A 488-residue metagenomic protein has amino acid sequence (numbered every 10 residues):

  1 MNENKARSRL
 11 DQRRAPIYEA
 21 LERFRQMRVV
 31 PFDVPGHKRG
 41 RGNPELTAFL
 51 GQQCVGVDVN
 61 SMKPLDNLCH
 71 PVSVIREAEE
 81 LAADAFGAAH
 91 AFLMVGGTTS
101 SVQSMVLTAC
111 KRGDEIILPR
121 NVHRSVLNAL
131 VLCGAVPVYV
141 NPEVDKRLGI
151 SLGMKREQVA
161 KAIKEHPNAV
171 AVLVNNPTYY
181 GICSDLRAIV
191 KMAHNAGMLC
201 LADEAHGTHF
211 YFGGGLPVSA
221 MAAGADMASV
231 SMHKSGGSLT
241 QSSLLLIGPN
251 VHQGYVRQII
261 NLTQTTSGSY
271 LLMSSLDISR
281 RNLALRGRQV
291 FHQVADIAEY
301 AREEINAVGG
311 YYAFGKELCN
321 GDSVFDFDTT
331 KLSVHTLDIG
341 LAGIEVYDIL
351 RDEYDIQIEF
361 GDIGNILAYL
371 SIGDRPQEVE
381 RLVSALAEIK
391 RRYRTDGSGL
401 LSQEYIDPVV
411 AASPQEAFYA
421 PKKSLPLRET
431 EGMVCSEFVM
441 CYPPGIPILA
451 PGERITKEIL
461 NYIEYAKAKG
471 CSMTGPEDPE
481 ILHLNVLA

Functional and structural regions predicted by a protein language model:
M1-S73, P444: N-terminal "arm"/small-domain region of PLP-dependent enzymes with the aminotransferase-like
V55-G97: Conserved N-terminal alpha-helix of the aminotransferase class I/II PLP-enzyme fold
H90-I116, A129: Conserved beta-loop-alpha segment that forms the PLP phosphate-binding cup at the N-terminus of a helix
G113-V174: PLP-dependent aminotransferase-like
L148-H209: Active-site phosphate-binding strand-loop segment of PLP-dependent enzymes
S219-Q258, Q264-S275: Active-site PLP attachment segment
S279-R302, E378: Structural signature of PLP-dependent enzymes
Y300-G475: Conserved C-terminal alpha-helix-loop-beta "cap" of PLP-dependent enzymes that closes/shapes the active-site mouth
